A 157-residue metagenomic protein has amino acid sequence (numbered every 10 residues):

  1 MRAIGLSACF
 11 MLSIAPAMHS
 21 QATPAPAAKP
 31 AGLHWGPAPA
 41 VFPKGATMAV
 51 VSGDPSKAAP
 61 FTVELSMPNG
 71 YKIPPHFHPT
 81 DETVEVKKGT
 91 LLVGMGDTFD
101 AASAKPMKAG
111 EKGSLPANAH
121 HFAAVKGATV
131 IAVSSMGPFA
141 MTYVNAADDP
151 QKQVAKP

Functional and structural regions predicted by a protein language model:
G5-A15: Bacterial N-terminal signal peptides
S20-F61, A104, A146-P157: A short, N-terminal "cap"/entry segment at the start of jelly-roll beta-barrel domains of the cupin/DSBH fold
P26, A102, F122-P157: Double-stranded beta-helix
G45-A46, T62-E64, N69, P79: PEST-like low-complexity, intrinsically disordered acidic/proline/serine-rich tracts that flank trafficking/processing
D54-S56, G70, L91, D97-N118: Short acidic-glycine-tyrosine-enriched beta hairpin
P68-Y71, H78-T98: Glycine- and acidic-residue-biased ligand/ion/polar-headgroup-sensing regions
H76-H78, H121: Histidine-centered divalent metal-coordination motifs
